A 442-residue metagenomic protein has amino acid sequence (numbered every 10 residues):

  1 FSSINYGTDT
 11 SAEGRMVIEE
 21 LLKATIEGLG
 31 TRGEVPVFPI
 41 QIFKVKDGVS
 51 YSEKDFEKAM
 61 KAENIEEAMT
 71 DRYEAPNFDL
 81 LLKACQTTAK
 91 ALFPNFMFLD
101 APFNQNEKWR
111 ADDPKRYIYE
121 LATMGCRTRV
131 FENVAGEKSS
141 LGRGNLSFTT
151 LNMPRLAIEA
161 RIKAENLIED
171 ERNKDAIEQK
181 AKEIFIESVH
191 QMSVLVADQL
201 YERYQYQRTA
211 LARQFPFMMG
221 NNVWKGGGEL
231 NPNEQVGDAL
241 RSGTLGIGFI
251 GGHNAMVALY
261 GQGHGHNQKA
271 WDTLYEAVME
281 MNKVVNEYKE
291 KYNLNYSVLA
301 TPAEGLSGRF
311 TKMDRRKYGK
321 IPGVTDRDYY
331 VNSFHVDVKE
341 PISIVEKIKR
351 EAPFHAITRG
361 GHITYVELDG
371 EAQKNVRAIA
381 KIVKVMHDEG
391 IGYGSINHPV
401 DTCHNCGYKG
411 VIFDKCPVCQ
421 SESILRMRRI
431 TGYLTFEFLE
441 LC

Functional and structural regions predicted by a protein language model:
F1-R241, Q262, N267-R429, T435-F436: Conserved catalytic cores of very large enzyme subunits
L245-A258, M279: Contiguous, well-ordered alpha-helical segments that form the cores/surfaces of helical PPI scaffolds
F438-C442: Peripheral docking tails and interdomain loops at the edges of cofactor- or intermediate-handling domains
